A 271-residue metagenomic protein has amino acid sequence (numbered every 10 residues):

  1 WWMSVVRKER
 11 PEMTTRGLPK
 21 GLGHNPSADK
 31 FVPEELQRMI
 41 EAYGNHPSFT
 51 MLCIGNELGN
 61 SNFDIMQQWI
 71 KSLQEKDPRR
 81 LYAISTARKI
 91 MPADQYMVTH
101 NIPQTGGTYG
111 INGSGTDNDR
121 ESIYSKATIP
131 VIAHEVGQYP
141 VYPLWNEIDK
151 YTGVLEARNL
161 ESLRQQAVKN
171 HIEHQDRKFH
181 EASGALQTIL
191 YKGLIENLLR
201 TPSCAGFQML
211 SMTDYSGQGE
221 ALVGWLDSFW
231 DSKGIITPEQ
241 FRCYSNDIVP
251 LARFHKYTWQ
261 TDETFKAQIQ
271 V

Functional and structural regions predicted by a protein language model:
W1-L226: Substrate-binding/catalytic cleft of secreted carbohydrate-active enzymes, primarily glycoside hydrolases
S72, K76, L210-Q270: Aromatic-rich peripheral "rim/lid" segments of glycoside hydrolase catalytic domains that contact and position glycan
